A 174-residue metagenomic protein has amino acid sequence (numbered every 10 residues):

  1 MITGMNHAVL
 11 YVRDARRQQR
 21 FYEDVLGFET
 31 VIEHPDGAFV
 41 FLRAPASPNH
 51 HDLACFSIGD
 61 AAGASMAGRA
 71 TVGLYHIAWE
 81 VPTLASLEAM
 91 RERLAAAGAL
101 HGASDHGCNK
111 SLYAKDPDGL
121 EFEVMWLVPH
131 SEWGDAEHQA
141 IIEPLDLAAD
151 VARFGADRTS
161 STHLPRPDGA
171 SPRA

Functional and structural regions predicted by a protein language model:
G4-R13, G63-R93, K110-L120: Vicinal oxygen chelate
L10-S57: Core segments of cupin and vicinal oxygen chelate
Q18, Y22, I77, L94: Hydrophobic pocket/interface hotspot
R43, A54-F56, A78, K115 (+1 more regions): Residues in well-ordered beta-strands of folded domains
D52-A54, M66, G134-E137: Short, charged, solvent-exposed linker or helix-capping segments at domain edges/interfaces that act as flexible hinges
R91-A174: Vicinal oxygen chelate
